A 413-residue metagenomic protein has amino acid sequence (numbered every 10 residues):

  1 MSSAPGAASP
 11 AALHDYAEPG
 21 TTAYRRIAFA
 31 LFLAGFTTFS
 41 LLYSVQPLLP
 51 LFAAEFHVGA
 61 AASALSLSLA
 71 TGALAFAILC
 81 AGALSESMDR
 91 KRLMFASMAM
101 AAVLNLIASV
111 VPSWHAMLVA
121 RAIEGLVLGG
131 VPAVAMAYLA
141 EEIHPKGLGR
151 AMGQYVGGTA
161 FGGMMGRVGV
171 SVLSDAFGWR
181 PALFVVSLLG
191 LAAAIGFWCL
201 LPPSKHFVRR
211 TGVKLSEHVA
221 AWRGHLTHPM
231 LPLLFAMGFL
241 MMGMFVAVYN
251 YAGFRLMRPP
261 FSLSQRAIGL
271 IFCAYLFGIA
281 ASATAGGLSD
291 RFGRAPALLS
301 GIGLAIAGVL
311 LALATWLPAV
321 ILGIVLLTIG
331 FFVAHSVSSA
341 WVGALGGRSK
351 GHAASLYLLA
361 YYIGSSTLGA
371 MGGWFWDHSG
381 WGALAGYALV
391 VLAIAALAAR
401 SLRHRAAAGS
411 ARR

Functional and structural regions predicted by a protein language model:
A12-T21, P202-F235: Juxtamembrane intracellular "pre-TM" segments in multi-pass secondary transporters
H57, D89, V110-A116, H144 (+1 more regions): Helix-breaking motifs and short loop linkers at transmembrane-helix boundaries and internal kinks in secondary membrane
F76-W114: Conserved MFS/SLC helix-loop-helix module at the cytosolic interface between two early adjacent transmembrane helices
M100, L104, H115-E124, P318-L326: Paired small-residue
A116, P145, Q154-P202: Helix-loop-helix hairpin linking two adjacent transmembrane segments in secondary transporters
A120-F161: Cytoplasmic helix-loop-helix junction between adjacent transmembrane helices in 12-TM secondary transporters
A295-S338: C-terminal transmembrane helical hairpin of 12-TM major facilitator-type secondary transporters
